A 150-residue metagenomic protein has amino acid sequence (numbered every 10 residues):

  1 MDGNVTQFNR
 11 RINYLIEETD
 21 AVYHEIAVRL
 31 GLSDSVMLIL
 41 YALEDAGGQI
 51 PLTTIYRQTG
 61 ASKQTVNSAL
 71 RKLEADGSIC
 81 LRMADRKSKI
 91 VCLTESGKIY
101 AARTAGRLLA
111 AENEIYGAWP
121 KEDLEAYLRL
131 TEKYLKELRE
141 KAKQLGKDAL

Functional and structural regions predicted by a protein language model:
M1, E122-L150: C-terminal regulatory/oligomerization modules of transcriptional regulators
M1-L30: N-terminal leader segment of winged-helix/HTH proteins
F8, S35-V36, S96, D123: N-terminal positioning helix adjacent to the helix-turn-helix/winged-helix DNA-binding module
I12-L15, T19-Y23, Y100, T104-W119 (+1 more regions): Alpha-helical linker/hinge and terminal dimerization helices associated with HTH transcriptional regulators
A21-T65: N-terminal helix-turn-helix DNA-binding core of bacterial DNA-binding proteins
S68, K72, K133: Alpha-helical DNA-recognition elements
R71-L128: Charged, amphipathic alpha-helical coiled-coil/dimerization segments
